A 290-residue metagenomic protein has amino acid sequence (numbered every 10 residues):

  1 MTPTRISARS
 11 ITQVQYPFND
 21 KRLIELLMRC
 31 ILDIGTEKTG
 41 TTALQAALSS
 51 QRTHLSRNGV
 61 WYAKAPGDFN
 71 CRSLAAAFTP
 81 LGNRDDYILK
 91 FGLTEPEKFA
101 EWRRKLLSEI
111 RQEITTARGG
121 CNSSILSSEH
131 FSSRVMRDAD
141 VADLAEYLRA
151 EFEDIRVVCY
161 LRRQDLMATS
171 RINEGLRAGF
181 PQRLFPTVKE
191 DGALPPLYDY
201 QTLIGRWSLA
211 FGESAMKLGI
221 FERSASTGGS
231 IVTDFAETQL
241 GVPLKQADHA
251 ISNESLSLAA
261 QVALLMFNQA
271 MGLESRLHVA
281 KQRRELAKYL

Functional and structural regions predicted by a protein language model:
M1-L27: N-terminal amphipathic/basic-hydrophobic helices that include classical n-h-c signal peptides and signal-anchor
F18-L290: Anion-recognition interface
